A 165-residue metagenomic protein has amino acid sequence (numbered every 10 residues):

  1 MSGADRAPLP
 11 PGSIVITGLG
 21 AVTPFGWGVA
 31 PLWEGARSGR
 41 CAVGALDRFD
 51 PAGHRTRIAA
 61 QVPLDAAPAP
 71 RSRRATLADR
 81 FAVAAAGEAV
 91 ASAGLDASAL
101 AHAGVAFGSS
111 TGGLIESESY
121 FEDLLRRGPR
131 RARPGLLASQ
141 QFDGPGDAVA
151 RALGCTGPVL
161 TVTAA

Functional and structural regions predicted by a protein language model:
M1-T161: Conserved "HGTGT" condensation-loop signature of ketosynthase/thiolase-family condensing enzymes that catalyze
A164: Aromatic- and glycine-enriched pocket-lining scaffold segments that form the walls of small-molecule binding clefts
